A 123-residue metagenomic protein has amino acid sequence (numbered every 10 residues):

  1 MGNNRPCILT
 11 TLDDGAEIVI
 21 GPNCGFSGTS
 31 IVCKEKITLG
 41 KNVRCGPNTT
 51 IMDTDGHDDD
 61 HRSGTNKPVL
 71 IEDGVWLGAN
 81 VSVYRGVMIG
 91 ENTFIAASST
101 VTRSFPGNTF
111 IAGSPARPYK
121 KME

Functional and structural regions predicted by a protein language model:
M1-V87, S114-P115, K121-E123: Flexible, glycine/small-residue-enriched loop-and-beta-strand segment within the central core of proteins
P68, V101-T102: Short secondary-structure boundary/capping segments
G90-E91: Short coil-to-helix segment of the ABC ATPase nucleotide-binding domain corresponding to the Q-loop/switch region
F94, F110-A112: Short-chain dehydrogenase/reductase
R103, K120: Short helix N-cap motif at coil->helix boundaries in the Bergerat
F105, A116: Hydrophobic pocket-lining residues within nucleotide cofactor-binding pockets
